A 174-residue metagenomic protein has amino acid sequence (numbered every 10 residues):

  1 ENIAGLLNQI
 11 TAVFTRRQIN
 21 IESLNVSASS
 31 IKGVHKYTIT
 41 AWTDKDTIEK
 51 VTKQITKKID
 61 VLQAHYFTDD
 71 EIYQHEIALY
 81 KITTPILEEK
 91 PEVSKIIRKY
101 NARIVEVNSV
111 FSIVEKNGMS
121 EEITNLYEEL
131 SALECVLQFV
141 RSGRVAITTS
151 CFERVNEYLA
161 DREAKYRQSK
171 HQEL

Functional and structural regions predicted by a protein language model:
E1-H35, T43-L174: Long, contiguous binding/interaction regions
